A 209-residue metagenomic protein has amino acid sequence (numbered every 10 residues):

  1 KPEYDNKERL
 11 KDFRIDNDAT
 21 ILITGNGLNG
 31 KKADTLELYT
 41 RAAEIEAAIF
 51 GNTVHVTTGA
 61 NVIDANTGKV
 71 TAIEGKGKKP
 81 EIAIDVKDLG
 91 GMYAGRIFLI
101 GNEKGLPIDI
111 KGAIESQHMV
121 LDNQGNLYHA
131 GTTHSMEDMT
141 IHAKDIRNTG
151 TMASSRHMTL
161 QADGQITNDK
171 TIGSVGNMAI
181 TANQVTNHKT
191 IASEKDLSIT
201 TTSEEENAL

Functional and structural regions predicted by a protein language model:
K1-L209: Extracellular and secretory-pathway beta-repeat/beta-biased strand scaffolds
